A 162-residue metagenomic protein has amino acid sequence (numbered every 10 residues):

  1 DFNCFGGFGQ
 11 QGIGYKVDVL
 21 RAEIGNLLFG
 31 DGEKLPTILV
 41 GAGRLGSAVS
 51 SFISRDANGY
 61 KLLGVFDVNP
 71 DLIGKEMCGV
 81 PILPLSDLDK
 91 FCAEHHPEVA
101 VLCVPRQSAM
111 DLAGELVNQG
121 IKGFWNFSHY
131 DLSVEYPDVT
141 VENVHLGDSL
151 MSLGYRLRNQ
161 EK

Functional and structural regions predicted by a protein language model:
D1-T37: HTH-adjacent hinge/linker in prokaryotic transcriptional regulators
D18, A22, S47, L83-S86 (+1 more regions): Short, contiguous clusters of charged residues that form electrostatic/catalytic patches at enzyme active sites, used
N26, S51-R55, G114, N118: Short, well-ordered alpha-helices that flank and scaffold nucleotide-derived cofactor binding pockets
G30-G32, G74-K75, C92-E94: Solvent-exposed alpha-helices and their adjacent loops that cap or buttress functional pockets in soluble metabolic
E33-N69: Glycine-rich adenosine-cofactor-binding loop
S47, I73, L132: Conserved protein kinase catalytic core
I53, G59, D67-V68, E76-L85 (+1 more regions): Conserved mixed alpha/beta catalytic, RNA-binding, or beta-rich assembly cores of soluble enzyme, regulatory
C78-E161: Phosphate-bearing ligand-interacting subdomains that bind or position ATP/ADP/UDP/GDP/NAD(P) or nucleotide-linked
